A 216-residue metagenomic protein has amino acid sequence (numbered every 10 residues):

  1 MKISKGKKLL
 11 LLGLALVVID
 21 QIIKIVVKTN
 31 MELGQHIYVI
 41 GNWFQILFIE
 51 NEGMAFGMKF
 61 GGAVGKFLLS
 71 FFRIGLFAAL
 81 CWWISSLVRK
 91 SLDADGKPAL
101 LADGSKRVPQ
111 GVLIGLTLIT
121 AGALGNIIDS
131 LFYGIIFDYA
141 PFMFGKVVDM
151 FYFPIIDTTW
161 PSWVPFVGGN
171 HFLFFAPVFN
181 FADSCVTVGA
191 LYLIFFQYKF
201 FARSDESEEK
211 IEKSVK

Functional and structural regions predicted by a protein language model:
M1-K216: Alpha-helical transmembrane bundles and membrane-interface segments of multipass inner-membrane proteins
